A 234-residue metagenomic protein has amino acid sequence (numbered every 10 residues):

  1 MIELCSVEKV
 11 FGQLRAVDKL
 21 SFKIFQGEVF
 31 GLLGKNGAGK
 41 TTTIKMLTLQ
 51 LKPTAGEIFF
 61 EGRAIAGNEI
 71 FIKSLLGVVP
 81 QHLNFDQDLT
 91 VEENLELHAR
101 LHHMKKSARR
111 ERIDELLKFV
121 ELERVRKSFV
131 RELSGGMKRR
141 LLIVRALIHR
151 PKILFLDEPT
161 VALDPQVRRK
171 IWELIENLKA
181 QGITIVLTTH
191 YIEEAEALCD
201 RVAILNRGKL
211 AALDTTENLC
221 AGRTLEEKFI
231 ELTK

Functional and structural regions predicted by a protein language model:
G56-G67, F71-I72: Conserved ABC transporter NBD signature motif
E96, R100, S107-V125: Conserved ABC ATPase "signature" region
F129-L133: Conserved ABC ATPase signature
R150: Conserved catalytic motifs of ABC-family nucleotide-binding domains
L154-D157: Catalytic Walker B motif of ABC-type/P-loop ATPase nucleotide-binding domains
L213-D214: ABC ATPase "signature
